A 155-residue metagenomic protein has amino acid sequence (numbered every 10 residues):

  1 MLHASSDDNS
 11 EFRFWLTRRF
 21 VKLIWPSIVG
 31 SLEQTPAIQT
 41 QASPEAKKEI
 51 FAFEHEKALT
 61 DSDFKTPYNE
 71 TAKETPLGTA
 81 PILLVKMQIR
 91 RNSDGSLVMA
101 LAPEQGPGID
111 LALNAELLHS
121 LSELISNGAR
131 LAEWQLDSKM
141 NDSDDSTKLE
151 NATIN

Functional and structural regions predicted by a protein language model:
M1-S6, R13, V85-R91, G95-P103 (+1 more regions): Canonical SH2 domain fold
M1-T35: The feature marks the first
W15, L77, A112-L113: A short macromolecule-binding patch
V21, W25, V98-N155: Mixed-charge, glycine-accented linear interaction segment located at domain edges/termini
E33-Q41, W134: Short, solvent-exposed secondary-structure capping/transition elements
T40-A52: Short, charge-patterned binding micro-sites
H55-L101, N151: Intrinsic, low-complexity N-terminal interaction/targeting segments
